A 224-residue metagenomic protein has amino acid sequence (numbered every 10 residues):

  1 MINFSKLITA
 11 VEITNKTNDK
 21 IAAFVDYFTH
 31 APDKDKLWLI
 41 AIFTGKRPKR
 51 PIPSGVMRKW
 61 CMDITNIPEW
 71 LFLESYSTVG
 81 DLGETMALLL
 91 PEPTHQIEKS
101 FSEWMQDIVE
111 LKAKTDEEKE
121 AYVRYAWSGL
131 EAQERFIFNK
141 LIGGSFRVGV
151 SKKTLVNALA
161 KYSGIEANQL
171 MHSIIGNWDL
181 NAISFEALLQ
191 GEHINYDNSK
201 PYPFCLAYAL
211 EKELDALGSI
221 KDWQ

Functional and structural regions predicted by a protein language model:
M1-Q224: N-terminal nucleic-acid-engaging modules of covalent nucleotidyltransferase systems
